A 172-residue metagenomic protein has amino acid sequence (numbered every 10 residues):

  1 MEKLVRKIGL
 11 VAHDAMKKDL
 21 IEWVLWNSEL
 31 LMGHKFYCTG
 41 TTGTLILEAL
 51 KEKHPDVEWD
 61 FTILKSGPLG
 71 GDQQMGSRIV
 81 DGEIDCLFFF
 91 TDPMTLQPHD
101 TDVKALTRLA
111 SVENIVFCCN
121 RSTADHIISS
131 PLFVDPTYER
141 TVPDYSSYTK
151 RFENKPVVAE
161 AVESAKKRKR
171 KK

Functional and structural regions predicted by a protein language model:
K18-E29: Histidine-anchored nucleotide/phosphate-binding helix
G33-I46: Short internal beta-strands
Y37-T39, K65, F89, F117-R121: General beta-strand structural signal in soluble alpha/beta enzymes
E48-R78: Active-site rim loops that border cofactor/substrate pockets in soluble metabolic enzymes
P68-L109: Mid-chain, well-packed structural core segment of small domains
A105-I127: Short, acidic/small-residue loops that bind anionic groups at enzyme active sites
S122-P156: Short, glycine-/small-residue-rich phosphate/pyrophosphate-handling segment
